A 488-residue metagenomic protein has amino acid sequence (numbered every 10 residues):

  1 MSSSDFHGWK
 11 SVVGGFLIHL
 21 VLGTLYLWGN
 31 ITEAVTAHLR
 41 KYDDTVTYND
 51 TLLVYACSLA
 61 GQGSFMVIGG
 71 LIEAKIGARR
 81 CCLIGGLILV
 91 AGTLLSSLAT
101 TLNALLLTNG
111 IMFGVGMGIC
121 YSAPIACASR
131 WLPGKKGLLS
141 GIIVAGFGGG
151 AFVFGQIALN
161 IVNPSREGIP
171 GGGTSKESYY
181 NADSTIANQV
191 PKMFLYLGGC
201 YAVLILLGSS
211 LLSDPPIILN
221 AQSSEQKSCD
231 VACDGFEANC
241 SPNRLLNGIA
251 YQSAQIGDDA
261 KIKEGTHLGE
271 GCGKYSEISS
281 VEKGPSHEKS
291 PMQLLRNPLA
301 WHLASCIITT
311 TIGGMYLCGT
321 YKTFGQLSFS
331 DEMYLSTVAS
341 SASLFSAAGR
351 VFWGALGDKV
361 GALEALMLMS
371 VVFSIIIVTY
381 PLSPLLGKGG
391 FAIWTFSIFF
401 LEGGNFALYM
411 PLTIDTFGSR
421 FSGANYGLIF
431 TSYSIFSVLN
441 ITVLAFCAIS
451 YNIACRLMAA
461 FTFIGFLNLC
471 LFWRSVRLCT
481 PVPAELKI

Functional and structural regions predicted by a protein language model:
W28-V35, G155, S290-W353, M410-T413 (+1 more regions): Extracytoplasmic gate region of multi-pass secondary transporters
I31-S64, Y334-T337: Extracellular/periplasmic helix-loop-helix junction of adjacent transmembrane segments in MFS-like secondary
V35, G110, M117-S140, Y321 (+1 more regions): Intracellular juxtamembrane helix-capping segments at the cytosolic ends of symmetry-related transmembrane helices
F65-A78, G349-G361, A448: Helix-to-loop junctions at the C-terminal end of transmembrane segments in multipass secondary transporters
L87-T100, V372-L385: C-terminal ends and interior cores of transmembrane alpha-helices in multi-pass membrane transporters/permeases
G92, N103-I119, G390-G404: Hydrophobic core of transmembrane alpha-helices in multi-pass small-molecule transporters, especially MFS/SLC-type
L132-G172, G427-I441: Glycine-rich segments within core transmembrane alpha-helices of 12-TM secondary carriers
G168-Q189, G199-S305, T480-I488: Long, low-complexity inter-transmembrane loops of multi-pass membrane transporters
